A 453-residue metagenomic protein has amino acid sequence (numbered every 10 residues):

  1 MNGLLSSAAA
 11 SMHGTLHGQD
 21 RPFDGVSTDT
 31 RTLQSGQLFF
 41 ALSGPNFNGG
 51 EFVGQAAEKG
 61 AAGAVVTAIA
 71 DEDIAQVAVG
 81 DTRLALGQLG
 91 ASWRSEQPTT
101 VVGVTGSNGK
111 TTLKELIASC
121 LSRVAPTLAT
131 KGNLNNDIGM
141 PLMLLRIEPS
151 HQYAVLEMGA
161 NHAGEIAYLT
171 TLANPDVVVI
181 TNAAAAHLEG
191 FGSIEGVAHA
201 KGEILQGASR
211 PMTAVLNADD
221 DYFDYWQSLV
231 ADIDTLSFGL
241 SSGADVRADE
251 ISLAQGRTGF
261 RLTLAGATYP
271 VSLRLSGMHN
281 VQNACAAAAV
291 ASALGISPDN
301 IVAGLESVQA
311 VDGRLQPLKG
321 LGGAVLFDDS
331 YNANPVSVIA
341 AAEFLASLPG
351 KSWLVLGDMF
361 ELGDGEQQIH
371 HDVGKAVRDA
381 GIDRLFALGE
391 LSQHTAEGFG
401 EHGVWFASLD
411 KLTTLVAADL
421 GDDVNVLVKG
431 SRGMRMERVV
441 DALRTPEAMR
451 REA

Functional and structural regions predicted by a protein language model:
M1-H17, S35-L38, N48-E51, I74 (+10 more regions): ATP-dependent carboxylate-amine ligase
N2-T105, T112-R123, I138, L145 (+4 more regions): Short, basic phosphate-binding NTP loop
A8, Q37, A56, L89 (+14 more regions): Residue-level signal for inorganic ion chemistry
H17, I147, A160-A186, F223-T268 (+1 more regions): Extended acidic/charged loop-beta regions that coordinate divalent cations and stabilize anionic phosphate/carboxylate
V53-E58, T170-T171, R378: Non-catalytic positions within long, well-ordered alpha-helices that form the structural scaffold/packing of enzyme
A61-D71, A218-Y222, L240-S241, L388-Q393 (+1 more regions): Short, polar loop motifs at secondary-structure junctions
A62-G63, Q152, D176, D383: Short acidic/polar active-site loop segments enriched in Thr and Asp
A85-A218, Y225-A231, A418, D423 (+1 more regions): Phosphate-binding loop of NTP-binding sites
